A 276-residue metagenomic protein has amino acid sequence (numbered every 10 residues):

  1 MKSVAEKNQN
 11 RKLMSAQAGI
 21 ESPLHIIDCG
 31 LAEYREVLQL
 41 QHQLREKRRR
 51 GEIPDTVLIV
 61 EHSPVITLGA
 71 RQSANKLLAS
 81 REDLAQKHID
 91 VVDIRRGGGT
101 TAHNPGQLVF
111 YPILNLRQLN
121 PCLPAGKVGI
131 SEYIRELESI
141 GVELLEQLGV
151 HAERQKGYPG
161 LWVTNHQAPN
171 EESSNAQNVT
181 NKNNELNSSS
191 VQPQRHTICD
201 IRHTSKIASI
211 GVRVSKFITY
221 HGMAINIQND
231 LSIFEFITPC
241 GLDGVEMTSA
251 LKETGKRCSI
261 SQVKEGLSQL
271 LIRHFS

Functional and structural regions predicted by a protein language model:
K2-R202, R257-C258: N-terminal lobe of the biotin/lipoate ligase/transferase fold
E6, I207, R213, I218-Y220 (+1 more regions): C-terminal accessory segment of soluble enzyme catalytic cores
K87, S205-I210: Short beta-strand or tight-loop elements that sit immediately N-terminal to catalytic metal-binding acidic residues
